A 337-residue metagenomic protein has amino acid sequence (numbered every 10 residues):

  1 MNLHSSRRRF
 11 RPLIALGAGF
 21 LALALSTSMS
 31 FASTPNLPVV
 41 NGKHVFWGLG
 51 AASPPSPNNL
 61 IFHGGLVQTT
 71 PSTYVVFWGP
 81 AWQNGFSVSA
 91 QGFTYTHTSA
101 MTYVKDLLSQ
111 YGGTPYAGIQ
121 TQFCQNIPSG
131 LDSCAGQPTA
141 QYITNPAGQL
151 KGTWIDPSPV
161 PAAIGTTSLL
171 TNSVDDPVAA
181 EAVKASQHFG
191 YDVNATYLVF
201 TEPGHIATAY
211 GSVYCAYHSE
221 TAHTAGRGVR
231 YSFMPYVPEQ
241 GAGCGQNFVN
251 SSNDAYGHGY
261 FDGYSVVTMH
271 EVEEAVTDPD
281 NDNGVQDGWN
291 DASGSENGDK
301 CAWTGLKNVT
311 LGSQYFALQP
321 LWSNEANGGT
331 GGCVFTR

Functional and structural regions predicted by a protein language model:
M1-F10: N-terminal secretory signal peptides that target proteins for export/translocation
A15-S26: Bacterial N-terminal signal peptides
S28-A32: Sec/Tat signal peptide C-region and signal peptidase I cleavage site
T34-S173, P177: N-terminal carbohydrate-binding/catalytic regions of secreted carbohydrate-active enzymes
I164-N253: Metzincin-family zinc-dependent endopeptidase catalytic domain
V213-D262, D278-R337: Metalloprotease/metallohydrolase-associated module, dominated by Zn2+-dependent proteases
V266-D278: Active-site recognition of the HExxH zinc-binding catalytic motif
